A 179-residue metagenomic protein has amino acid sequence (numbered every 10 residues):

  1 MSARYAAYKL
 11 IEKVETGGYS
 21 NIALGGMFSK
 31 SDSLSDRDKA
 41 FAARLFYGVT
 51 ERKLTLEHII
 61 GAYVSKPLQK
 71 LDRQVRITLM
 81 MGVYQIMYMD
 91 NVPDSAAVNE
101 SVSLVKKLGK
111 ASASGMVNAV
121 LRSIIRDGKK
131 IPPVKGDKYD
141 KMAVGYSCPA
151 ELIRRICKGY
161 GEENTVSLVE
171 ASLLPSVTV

Functional and structural regions predicted by a protein language model:
M1-V179: Class I Rossmann-like S-adenosyl-L-methionine
